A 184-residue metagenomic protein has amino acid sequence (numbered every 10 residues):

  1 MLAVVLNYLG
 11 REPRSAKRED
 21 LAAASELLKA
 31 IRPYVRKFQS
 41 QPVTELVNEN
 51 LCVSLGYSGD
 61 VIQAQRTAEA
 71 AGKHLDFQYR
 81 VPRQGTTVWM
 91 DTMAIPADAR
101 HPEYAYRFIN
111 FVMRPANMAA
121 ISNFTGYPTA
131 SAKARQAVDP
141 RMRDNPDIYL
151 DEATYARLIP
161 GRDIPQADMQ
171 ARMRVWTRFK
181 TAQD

Functional and structural regions predicted by a protein language model:
M1-N50, A64: Extracytoplasmic ligand-binding site segments that recognize negatively charged/polar headgroups
A3, L21-K29, K73-A97: Periplasmic-binding protein-like
L6-R11, W89-H101, A120: A bilobed periplasmic-binding-protein/Venus flytrap-type ligand-binding module shared by bacterial periplasmic
P42-V43, L51, A105, M118: Short, hydrophobic alpha-helical packing/hinge segments within bilobed ligand-binding/sensory domains
T44, E152-D184: Conserved C-terminal helix/tail region of periplasmic/extracytoplasmic solute-binding proteins
E49-C52, H74-D76, Y104-A105: Loop/turn elements at helix/coil->beta-strand transitions in domains of secreted/extracellular proteins
V53-K73: A ligand-binding cleft/hinge motif common to bilobed small-molecule-binding domains
P96-A156: Mature extracytoplasmic/periplasmic domains
